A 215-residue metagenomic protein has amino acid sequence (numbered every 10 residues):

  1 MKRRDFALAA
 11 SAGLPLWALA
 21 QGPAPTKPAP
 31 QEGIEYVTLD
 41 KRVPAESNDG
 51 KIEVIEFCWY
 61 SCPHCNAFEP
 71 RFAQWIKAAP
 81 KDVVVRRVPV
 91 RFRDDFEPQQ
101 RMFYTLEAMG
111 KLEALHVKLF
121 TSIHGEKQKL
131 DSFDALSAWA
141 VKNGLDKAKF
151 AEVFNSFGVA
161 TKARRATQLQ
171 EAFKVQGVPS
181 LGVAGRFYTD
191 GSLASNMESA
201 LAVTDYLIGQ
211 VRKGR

Functional and structural regions predicted by a protein language model:
K2-D94, G209-R215: Extracytoplasmic thiol/disulfide redox context detector
D5, K142-R215: C-terminal cap of thioredoxin/glutaredoxin-like
E32-E35, E126, F150: Glycine-rich, flexible loop/turn motifs
E53-E56, A67, R71-Q74, E97-R101 (+7 more regions): Extracytoplasmic/secreted proteins, especially bacterial periplasmic and envelope-associated proteins
S61-H64, R91-D95, S122-E126, G158-V159 (+1 more regions): Solvent-exposed loop/turn segments at secondary-structure junctions within structured extracellular/periplasmic domains
A67, A73, K77-K81, E107-K111 (+7 more regions): Sec-exported extracytoplasmic/periplasmic mature domains
A78-M109, E113-A140: Structural microenvironment flanking redox-active thiols in thiol-disulfide oxidoreductases
